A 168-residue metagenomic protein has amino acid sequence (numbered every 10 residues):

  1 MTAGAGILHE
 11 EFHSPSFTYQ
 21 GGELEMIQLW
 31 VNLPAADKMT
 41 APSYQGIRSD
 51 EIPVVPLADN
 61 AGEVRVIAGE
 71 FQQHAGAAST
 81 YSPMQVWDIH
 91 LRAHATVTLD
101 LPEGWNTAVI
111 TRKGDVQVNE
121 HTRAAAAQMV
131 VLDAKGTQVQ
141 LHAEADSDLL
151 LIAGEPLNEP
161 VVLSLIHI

Functional and structural regions predicted by a protein language model:
M1, Q117-Q140: Short acidic-glycine-tyrosine-enriched beta hairpin
M1-I7, E11: Active-site-proximal cofactor/substrate-binding loop regions of enzyme domains
G4, R92-T96, G104, A126-A127: Tight coil/turn sites that cap or link beta-strands
S16-Q20, L33-P83: A short, N-terminal "cap"/entry segment at the start of jelly-roll beta-barrel domains of the cupin/DSBH fold
F17-A36, D146-L157: A short hydrophobic beta-strand segment most commonly corresponding to one strand of the jelly-roll/cupin
W30-L33, V86-R92, N106-Q117: Short, conserved beta-strand element in jelly-roll/cupin
E70-A75, W87-P102: Conserved short histidine dyad/triad with adjacent acidic residue
I166-I168: Conserved small/polar residues in nucleotide/adenosyl-binding loops
